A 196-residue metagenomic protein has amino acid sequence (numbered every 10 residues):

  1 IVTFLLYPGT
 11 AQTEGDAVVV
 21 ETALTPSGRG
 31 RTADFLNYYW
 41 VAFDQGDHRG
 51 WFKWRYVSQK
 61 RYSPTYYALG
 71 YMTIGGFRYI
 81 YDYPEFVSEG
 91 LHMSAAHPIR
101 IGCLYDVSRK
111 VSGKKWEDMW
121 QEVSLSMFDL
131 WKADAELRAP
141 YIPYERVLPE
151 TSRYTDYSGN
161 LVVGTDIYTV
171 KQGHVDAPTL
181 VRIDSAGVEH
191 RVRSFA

Functional and structural regions predicted by a protein language model:
I1-G75, Y79-I80, A96-D134: Acidic/His/Gly-enriched intrinsically disordered linker/tail segments that often contain short helix/coil "MoRF-like"
R61-P64, G90-F195: Beta/coil-rich, acidic/histidine-enriched accessory regions frequently appended to metallopeptidases
G76, E89-G90: Generic non-transmembrane alpha-helical segments
Y83-V87: Loop/turn elements at helix/coil->beta-strand transitions in domains of secreted/extracellular proteins
